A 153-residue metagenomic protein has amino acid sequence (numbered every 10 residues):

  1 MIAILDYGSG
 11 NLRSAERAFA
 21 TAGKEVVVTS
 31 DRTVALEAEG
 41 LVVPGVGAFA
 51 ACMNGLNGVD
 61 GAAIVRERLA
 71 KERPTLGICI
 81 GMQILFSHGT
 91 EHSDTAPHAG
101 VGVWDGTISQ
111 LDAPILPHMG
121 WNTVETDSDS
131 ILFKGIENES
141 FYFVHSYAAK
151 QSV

Functional and structural regions predicted by a protein language model:
I2-K24: N-terminal beta1-alpha1 ligand-phosphate binding loop
T21-V28, L56-V59, W121-D127: Short gly/ser/thr-rich secondary-structure transition/capping motifs
E25, G40, P74-L76, S140: Structural signature of beta-strand start/N-cap positions in the alpha/beta core of ABC transporter nucleotide-binding
V26-E37: Short acidic low-complexity segments
A35, E67-A70, D105-V153: Amide-donor transfer/coupling interface in amidating biosynthetic enzymes
A35-G45: Short acidic/histidine-rich motifs immediately flanking catalytic phosphotransfer sites in two-component signaling
G47-G120: Cysteine-nucleophile active-site neighborhood
